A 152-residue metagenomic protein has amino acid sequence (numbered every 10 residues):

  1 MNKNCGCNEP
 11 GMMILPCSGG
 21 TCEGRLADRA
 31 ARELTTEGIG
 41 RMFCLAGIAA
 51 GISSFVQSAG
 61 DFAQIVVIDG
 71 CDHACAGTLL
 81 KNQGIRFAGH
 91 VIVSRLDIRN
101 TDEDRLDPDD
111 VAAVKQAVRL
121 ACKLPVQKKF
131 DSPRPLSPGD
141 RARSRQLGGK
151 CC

Functional and structural regions predicted by a protein language model:
M1-C44, S54, A59-Q64, H73-C152: Iron-sulfur (Fe-S) cluster-binding modules
G51: S-adenosyl-L-methionine/SAH cofactor-binding core of RNA-modifying enzymes
V67: Redox-cofactor binding/interface segments in oxidoreductases and associated redox assembly factors
G70: Short glycine-/small-residue-rich Rossmann-like dinucleotide-binding loops
